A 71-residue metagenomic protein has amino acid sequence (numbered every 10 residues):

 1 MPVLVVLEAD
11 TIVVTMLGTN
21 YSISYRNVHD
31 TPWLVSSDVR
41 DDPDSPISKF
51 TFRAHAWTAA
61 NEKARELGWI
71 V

Functional and structural regions predicted by a protein language model:
M1-V13: Negatively charged, low-complexity tracts enriched in Asp/Glu with abundant Ser/Thr
E8, T15-L17, R26: A structural detector for beta-sheet-dominated domains
I12-T15, W33-V35: Short polybasic amphipathic segments
N20-P43: Short aromatic-glycine-(Arg/Gly/Cys) micro-motifs in beta-strand/loop hairpins
S36-V71: Mixed-charge, Lys/Arg-enriched low-complexity segments
